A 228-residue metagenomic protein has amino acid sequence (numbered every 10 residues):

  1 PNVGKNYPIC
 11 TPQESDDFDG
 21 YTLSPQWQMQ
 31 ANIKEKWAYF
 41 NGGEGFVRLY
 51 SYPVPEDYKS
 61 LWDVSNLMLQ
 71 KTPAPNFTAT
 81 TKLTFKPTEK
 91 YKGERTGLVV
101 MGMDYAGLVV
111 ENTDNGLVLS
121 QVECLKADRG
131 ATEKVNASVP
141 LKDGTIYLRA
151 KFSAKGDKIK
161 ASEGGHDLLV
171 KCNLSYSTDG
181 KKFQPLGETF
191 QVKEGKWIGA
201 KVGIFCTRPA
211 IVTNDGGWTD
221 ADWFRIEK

Functional and structural regions predicted by a protein language model:
P1-K228: Extracellular glycan-recognition regions
